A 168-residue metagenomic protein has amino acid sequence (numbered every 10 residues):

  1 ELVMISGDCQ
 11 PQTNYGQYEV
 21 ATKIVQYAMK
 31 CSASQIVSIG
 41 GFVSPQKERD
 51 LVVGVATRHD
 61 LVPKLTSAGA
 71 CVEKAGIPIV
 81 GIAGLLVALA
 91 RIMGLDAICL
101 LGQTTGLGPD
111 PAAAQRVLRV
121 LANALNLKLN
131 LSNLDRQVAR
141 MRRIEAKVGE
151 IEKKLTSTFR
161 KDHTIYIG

Functional and structural regions predicted by a protein language model:
E1-E19, K23-C31, P45-G168: Accessory terminal and edge-of-domain segments that mediate assembly/interaction and cofactor placement around
S34-Q35: Structural motif
G41-V43: Active-site-proximal loop/turn and secondary-structure-junction residues that shape catalytic pockets, frequently
